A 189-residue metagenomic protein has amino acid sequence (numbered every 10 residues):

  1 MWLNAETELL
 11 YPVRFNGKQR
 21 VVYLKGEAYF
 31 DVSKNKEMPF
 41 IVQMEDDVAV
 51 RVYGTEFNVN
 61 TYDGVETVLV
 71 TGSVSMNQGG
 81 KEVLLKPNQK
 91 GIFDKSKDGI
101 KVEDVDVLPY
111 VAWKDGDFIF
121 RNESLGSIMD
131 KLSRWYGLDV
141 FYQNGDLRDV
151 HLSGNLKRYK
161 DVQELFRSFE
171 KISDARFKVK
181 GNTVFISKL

Functional and structural regions predicted by a protein language model:
M1-L189: A residue-level detector for the "anchor" residue at the start of short, highly conserved motifs
